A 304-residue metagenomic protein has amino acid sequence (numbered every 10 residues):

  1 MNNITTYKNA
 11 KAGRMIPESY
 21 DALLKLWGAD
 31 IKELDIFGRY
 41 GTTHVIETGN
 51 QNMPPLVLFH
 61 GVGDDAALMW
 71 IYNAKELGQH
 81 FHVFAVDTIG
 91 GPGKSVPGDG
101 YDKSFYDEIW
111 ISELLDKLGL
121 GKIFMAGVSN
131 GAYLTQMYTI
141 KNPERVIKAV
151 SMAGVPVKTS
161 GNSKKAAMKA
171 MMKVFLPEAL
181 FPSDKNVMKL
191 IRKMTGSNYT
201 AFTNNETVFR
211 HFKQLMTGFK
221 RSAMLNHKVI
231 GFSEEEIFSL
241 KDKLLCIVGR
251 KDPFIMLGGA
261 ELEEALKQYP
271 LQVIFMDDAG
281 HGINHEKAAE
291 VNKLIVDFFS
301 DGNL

Functional and structural regions predicted by a protein language model:
M1-L56, H80-F81, G121, S300-L304: Alpha/beta-hydrolase fold catalytic core
G41-G93: Conserved HGGG/HGGXW glycine-rich cap/lid loop of the alpha/beta-hydrolase fold
F84-A126: Active-site loop/oxyanion-hole signature of alpha/beta-hydrolase fold enzymes
G127, G131, T135: Gly/Ala-rich beta-loop-alpha elbow adjacent to hydrolase catalytic centers
I140, K148-E178: Flexible "cap/lid" loop of the alpha/beta hydrolase fold
S160-N162, L180-S239: Conserved alpha/beta-hydrolase catalytic His-Asp/Glu region
L245-A279: Conserved loop-alpha-helix segment in the C-terminal half of the alpha/beta-hydrolase fold that carries the catalytic
Y269-L304: Catalytic active-site module of serine/aspartate enzymes centered on a nucleophile-bearing elbow/loop
